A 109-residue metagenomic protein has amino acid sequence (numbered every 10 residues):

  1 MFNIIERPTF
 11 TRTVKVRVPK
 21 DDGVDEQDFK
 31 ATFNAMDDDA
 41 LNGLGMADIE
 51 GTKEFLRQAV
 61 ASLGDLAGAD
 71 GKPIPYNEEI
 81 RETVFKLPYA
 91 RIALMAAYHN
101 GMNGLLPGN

Functional and structural regions predicted by a protein language model:
M1-M46: Short, charged/polar N-terminal "headpieces" of proteins
G23-Q27, M36-N109: Short, surface-exposed, charged amphipathic helix/loop patches that serve as local interaction elements
